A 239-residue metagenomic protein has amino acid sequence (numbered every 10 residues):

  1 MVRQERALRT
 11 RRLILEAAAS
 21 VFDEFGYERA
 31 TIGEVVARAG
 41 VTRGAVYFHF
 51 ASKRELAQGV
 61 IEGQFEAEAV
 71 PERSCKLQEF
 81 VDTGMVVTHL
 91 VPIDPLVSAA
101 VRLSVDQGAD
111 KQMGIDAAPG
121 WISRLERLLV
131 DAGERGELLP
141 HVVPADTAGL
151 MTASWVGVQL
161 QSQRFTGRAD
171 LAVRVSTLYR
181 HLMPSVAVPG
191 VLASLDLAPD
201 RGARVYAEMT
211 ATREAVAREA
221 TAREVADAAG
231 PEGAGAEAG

Functional and structural regions predicted by a protein language model:
M1-F25, R29-R38, A51-Q58, A226: Basic, helix-initiating cap at the start of DNA-binding domains
G59, A67-V97, A148: Hydrophobic alpha-helical connector segments
Q78, D82, V86, L90 (+3 more regions): C-terminal peripheral helix-coil segments that are non-catalytic and often amphipathic
V87-H141: Short secondary-structure transition hinges
M113-A117, E134-L150, T166-R174: All-alpha amphipathic helical-bundle segments outside canonical DNA-binding/catalytic cores that form hydrophobic
V158, S162-F165: Secondary-structure edge/capping motif, primarily at the C-terminal ends of alpha-helices and the immediately following
